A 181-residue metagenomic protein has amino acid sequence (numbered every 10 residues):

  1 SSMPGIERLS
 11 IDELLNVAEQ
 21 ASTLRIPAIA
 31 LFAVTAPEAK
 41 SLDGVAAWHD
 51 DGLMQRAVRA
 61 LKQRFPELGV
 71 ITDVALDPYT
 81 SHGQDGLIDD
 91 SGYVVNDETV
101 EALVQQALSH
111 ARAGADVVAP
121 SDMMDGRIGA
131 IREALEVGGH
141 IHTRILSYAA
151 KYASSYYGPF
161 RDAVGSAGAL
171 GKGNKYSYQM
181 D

Functional and structural regions predicted by a protein language model:
S1-D181: Alpha/beta enzyme core
